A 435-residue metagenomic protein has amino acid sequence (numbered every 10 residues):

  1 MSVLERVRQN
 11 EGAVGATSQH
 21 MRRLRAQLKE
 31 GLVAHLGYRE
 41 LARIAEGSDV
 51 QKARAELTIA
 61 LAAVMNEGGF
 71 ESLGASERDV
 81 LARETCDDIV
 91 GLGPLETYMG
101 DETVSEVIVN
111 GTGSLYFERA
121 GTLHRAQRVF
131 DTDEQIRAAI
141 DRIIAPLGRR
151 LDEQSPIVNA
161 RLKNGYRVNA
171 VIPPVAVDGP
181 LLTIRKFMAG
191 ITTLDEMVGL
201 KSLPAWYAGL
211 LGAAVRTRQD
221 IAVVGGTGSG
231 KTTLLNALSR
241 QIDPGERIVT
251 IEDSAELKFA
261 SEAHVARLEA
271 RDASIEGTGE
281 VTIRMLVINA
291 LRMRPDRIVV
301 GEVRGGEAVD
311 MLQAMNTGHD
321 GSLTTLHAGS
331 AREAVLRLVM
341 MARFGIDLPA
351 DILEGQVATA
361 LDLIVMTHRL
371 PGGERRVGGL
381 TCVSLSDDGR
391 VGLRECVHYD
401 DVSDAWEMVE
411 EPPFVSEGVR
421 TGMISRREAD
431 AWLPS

Functional and structural regions predicted by a protein language model:
M1-H124: N-terminal anchoring/assembly modules that precede and organize ATP-driven motor systems
D101, V109, S114-T217: P-loop NTP-binding catalytic core
M188-G199, R240-I288, A334-L338: P-loop NTPase switch/communication element
V223: Hydrophobic anchor at the beta1->P-loop junction of P-loop NTPases
K231: Conserved lysine of the Walker
E252, F259-A260, A290-P371, R375-L385: Conserved P-loop NTPase nucleotide-binding/switch module
G372-S435: NTP-binding/hydrolysis catalytic cores, primarily Walker-type P-loop NTPases
